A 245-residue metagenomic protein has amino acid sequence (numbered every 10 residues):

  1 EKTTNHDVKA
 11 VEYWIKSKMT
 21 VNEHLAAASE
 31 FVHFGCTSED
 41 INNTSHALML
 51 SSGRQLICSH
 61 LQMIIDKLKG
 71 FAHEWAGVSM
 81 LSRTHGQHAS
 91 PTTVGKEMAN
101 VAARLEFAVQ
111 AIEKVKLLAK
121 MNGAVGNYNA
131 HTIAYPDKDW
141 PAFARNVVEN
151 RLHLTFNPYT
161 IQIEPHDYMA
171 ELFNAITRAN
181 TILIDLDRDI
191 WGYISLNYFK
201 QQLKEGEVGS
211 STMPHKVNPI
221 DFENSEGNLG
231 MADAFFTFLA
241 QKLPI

Functional and structural regions predicted by a protein language model:
E1-H131, Y135, D139-E149, G209-S210 (+2 more regions): A helix-coil-helix interface module used to build multimeric assemblies and to scaffold catalytic/cofactor sites
E23, V78, A144-Q162, K200-Q201 (+1 more regions): Acidic-glycine-rich active-site phosphate/pyrophosphate-binding loop
I112-M121, I190-Q201: Short conserved catalytic/interaction loops centered on acidic-Pro-aromatic/His motifs
T132, V147-R151, Y159, F173 (+1 more regions): Accessory "access/gating" subregions that flank catalytic or transport cores
L154-I176: Amphipathic, heptad-repeat alpha-helical segments used for oligomerization and assembly
A170-L196: Structured ligand/cofactor/substrate-binding pocket environments in proteins
N180, I184, K200-Q202, T212 (+1 more regions): Cation-handling catalytic/transport regions enriched in His/Asp/Glu
N224, M231-I245: Long, amphipathic alpha-helical stalk/connector segments used for oligomerization, subunit docking, or mechanical
